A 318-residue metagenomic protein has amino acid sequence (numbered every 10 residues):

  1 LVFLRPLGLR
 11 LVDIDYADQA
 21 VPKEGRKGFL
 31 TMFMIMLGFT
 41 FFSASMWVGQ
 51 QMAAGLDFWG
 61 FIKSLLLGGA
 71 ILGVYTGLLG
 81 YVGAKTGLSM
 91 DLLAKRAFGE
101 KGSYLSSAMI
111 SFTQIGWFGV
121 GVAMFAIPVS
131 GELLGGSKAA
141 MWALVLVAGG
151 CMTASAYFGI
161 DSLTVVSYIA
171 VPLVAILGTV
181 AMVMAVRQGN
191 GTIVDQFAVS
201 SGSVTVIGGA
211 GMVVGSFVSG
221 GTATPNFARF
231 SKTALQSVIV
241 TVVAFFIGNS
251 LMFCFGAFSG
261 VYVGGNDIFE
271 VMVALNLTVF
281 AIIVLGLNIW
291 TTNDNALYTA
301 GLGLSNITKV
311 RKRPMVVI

Functional and structural regions predicted by a protein language model:
L1-W59, S203-A210, R229-I239: Membrane-interface "cap" regions at the ends of multi-pass membrane proteins
V21, G25-F29, F158-Y168, S219-I247 (+3 more regions): Hydrophobic, small-residue-rich membrane helices and short re-entrant helix-turn-helix hairpins that build
Q51-G55, G80-Y81, M124-G135, A148-A170 (+2 more regions): Membrane-water interface regions at transmembrane-helix termini and the short interhelical loops of multi-pass membrane
Q51-G80, G102-Y104, F245-F246: Extracellular loop-to-transmembrane helix junctions
L66-F98, S107-T113: Juxtamembrane transmembrane-helix boundary signature
S103-G136, I289-N306: Hydrophobic transmembrane alpha-helices that form the core helical bundles of multi-pass secondary transporters
A140, P172-A198, G209, V213-F217 (+1 more regions): Hydrophobic alpha-helical segments and their helix-loop junctions in multi-pass secondary transporters
A143, V147-A148, M152-A185, V238-F245: Membrane-interface loop-to-helix entry segments
